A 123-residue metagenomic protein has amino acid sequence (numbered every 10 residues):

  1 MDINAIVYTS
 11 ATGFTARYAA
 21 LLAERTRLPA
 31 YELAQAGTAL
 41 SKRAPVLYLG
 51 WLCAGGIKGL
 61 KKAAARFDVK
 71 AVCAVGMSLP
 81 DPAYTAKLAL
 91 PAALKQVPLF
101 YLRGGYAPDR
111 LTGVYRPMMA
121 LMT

Functional and structural regions predicted by a protein language model:
M1-R66: N-terminal beta1-alpha1-beta2 submodule of the flavodoxin-like/Rossmannoid cofactor-binding fold
T26, P45-V46, G50-T123: FMN-binding flavodoxin-like domain, especially the glycine-rich phosphate-binding loop
